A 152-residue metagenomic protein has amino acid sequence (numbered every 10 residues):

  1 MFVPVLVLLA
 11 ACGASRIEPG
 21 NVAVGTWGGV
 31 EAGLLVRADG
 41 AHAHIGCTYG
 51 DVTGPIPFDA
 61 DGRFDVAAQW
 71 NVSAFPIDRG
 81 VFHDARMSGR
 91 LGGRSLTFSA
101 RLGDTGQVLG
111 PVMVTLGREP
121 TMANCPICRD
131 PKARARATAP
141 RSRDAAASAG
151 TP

Functional and structural regions predicted by a protein language model:
M1-V3: Bacterial N-terminal signal peptides that target proteins for export
A10-A11: C-terminal motif of bacterial Sec signal peptides marking the signal peptidase cleavage site
I17-G33, V66, F98-A100, T121-A147: Tryptophan-anchored aromatic micro-motifs
V30-V72: N-terminal glycine/threonine-rich, aromatic-flanked beta-hairpin/loop signature
V52-I56, F75-R79, G106-V114: A short, polar/proline- and glycine-enriched secondary-structure boundary/capping micro-motif
V66-R90: An anionic, turn-rich surface loop/hairpin at beta-sheet edges that serves as a generic interaction/coordination patch
F82-C128: Surface-exposed, polar helix/loop patches in the mature regions of secreted/periplasmic/lumenal proteins that form
A149-P152: Short, solvent-exposed mixed-charge patches
